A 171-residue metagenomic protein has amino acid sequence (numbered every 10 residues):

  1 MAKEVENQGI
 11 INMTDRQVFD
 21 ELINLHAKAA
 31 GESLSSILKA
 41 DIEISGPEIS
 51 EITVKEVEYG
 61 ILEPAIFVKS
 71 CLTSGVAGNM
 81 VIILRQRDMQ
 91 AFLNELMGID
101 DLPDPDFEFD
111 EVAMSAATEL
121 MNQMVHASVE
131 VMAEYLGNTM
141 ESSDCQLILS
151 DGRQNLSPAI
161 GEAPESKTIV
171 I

Functional and structural regions predicted by a protein language model:
A2-I171: Composition-driven recognition of glycine/serine/threonine/acidic- and proline-rich low-complexity segments and repeats
